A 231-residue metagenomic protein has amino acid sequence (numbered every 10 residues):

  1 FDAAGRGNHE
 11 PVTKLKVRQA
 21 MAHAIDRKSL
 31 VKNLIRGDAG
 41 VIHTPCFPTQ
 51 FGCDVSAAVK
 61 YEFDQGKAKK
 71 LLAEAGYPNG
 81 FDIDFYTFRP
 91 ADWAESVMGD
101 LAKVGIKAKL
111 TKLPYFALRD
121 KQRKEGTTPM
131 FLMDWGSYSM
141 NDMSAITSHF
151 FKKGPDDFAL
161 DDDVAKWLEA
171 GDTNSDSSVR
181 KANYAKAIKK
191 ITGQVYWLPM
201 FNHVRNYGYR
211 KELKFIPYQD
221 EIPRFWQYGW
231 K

Functional and structural regions predicted by a protein language model:
A4-P11, V17-A20, C53-Y61, F85-T87 (+2 more regions): Second-shell loop/turn segments in exported
R6-N8, H23, G40-E74, D92: Structural transition elements
L15, Q65-D84: Immediate post-signal peptide segment of exported/extracytoplasmic ligand-binding proteins
L15-Q19, V31-K32, K107-R119, G126 (+1 more regions): Extracytoplasmic/peripheral linker and loop segments enriched in polar/acidic and small residues with frequent Thr/Pro
N79-F88, A108-K109, P129: Short, well-ordered beta-strand elements
D100, V104-K107, K124-M133: Alpha-to-beta junction loops
Y207-K231: Long beta-strand-rich cores associated with HINT superfamily self-processing modules
